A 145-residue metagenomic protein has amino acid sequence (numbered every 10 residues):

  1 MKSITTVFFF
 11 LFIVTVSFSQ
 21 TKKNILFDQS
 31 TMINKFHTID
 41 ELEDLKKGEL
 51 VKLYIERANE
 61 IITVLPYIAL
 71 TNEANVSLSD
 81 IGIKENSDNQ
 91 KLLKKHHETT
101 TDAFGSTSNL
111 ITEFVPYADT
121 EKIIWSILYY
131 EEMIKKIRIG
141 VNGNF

Functional and structural regions predicted by a protein language model:
M1-N24: Bacterial Sec-dependent N-terminal signal peptides
T5, L11-V14, H37, E43 (+1 more regions): Residue-level marker of intrinsically disordered, low-complexity segments enriched for small/polar residues
F10-F12, E73, F145: Long hydrophobic alpha-helices with heptad-repeat/coiled-coil character
Q20-L70: Immediate post-signal-peptide N-terminus of mature secreted/exported proteins
N72-I81: Short acidic alpha-helical/loop segments enriched in Asp/Glu that coordinate divalent cations
I81-F145: Surface-exposed, polar helix/loop patches in the mature regions of secreted/periplasmic/lumenal proteins that form
